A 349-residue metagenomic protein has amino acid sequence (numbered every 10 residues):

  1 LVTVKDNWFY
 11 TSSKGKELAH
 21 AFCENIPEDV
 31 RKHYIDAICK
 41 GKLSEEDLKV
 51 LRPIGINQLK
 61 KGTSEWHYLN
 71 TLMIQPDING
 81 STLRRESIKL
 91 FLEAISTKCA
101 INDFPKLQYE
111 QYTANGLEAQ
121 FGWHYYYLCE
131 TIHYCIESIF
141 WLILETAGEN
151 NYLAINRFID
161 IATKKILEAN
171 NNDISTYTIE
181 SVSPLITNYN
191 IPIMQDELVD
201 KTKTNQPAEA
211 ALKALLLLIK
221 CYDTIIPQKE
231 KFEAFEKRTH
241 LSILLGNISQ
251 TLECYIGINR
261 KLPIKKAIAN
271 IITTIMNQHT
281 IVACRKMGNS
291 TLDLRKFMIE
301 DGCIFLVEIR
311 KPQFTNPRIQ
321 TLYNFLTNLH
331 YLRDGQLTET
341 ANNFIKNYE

Functional and structural regions predicted by a protein language model:
L1-E349: Non-catalytic recognition/regulatory regions in large multidomain proteins
